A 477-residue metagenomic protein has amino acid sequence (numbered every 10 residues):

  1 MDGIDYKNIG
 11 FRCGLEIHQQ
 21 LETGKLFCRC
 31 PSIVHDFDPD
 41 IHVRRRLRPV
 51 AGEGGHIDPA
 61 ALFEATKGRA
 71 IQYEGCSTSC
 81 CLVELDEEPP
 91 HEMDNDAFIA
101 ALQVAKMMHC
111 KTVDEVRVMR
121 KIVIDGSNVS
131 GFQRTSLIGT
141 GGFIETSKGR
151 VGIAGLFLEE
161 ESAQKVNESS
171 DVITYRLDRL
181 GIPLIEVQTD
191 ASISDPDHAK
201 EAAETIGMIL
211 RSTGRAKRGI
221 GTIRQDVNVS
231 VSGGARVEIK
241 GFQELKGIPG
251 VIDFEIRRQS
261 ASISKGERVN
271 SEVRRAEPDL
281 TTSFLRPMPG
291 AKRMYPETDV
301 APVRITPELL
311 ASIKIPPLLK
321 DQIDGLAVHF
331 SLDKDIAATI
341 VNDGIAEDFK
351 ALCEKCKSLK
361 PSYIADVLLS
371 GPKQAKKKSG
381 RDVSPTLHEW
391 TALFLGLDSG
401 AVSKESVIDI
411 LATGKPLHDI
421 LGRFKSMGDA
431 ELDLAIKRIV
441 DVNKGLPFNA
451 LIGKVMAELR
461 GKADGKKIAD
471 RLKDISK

Functional and structural regions predicted by a protein language model:
M1-L15, L21, D38-P39, L62-E64 (+2 more regions): Charged, compositionally biased, marginally structured helical/coil segments
M1-R134, T140, A154, A163 (+8 more regions): ATP/Mg2+-dependent ligation/transfer catalytic cores
I33-V34, L156-E160, G241-K246: A short, sequence-level motif marking secondary-structure junctions
V116-G139, L158-A163, N167, L245 (+4 more regions): Proteins with a high burden of low-complexity, intrinsically disordered sequence enriched in S/T/G/P/A and R, requiring
Q133-L137, E145-R150: GHKL/Bergerat-fold ATPase module in large chromosome/replication-associated machines
G141-I144, V227-V229: Short polybasic amphipathic segments
R150, G155-L156: Solvent-exposed edge beta-strands and adjacent loop segments that serve as assembly or binding interfaces
